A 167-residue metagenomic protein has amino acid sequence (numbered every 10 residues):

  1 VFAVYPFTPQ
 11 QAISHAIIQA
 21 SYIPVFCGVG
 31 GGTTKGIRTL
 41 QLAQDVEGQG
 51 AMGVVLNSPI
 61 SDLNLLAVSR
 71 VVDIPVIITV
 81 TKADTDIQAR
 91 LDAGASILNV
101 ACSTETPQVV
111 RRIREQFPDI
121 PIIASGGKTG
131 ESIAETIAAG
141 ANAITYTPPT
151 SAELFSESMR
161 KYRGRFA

Functional and structural regions predicted by a protein language model:
V1-F7, G28-K35, A51-I60, P75-K82 (+2 more regions): Catalytic beta/alpha-barrel core
F2, H15-R38, Q44-D45: Active-site cofactor/substrate anionic-group-binding motifs, chiefly glycine- and Lys/Arg-rich phosphate-binding loops
P6, G50-I60, S96-V109, A139-K161: Glycine-rich phosphate-binding active-site loops on the catalytic face of alpha/beta enzymes
Q11-Y22, Q44-Q49, V68-R70, L91-D92 (+1 more regions): Acidic (Asp/Glu)-rich catalytic clusters
I13, I17, L42-V46, N64-V68 (+4 more regions): A general structural detector for well-ordered alpha-helical segments in enzyme core domains, enriched
A20-G31, S69-T79, E115-S125: Short beta-strand/loop segments at the ligand-binding rim of alpha/beta enzyme cores
I37-V46, T85-A93, K128-Y146: Catalytic cores of alpha/beta
A83-A93, C102-D119: Short loop-to-alpha-helix "cap/lid" segments that border enzyme active sites across diverse enzyme classes
